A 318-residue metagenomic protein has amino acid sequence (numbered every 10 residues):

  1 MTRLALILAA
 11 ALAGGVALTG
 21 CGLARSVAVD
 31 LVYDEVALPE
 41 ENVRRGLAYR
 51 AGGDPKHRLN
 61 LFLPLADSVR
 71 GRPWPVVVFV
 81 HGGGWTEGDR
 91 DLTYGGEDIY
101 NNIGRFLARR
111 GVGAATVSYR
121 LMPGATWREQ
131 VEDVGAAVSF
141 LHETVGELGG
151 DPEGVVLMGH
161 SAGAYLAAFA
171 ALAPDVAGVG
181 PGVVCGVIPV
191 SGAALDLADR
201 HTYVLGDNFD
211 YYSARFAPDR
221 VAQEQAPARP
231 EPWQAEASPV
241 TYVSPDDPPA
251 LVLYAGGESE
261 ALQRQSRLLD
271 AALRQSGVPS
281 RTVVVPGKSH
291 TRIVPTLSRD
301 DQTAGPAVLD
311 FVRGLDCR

Functional and structural regions predicted by a protein language model:
M1-I7: Bacterial N-terminal signal peptides that target proteins for export
I7-A17: Bacterial N-terminal signal peptides
G20-R318: Alpha/beta-hydrolase superfamily serine-hydrolase fold, recognizing
